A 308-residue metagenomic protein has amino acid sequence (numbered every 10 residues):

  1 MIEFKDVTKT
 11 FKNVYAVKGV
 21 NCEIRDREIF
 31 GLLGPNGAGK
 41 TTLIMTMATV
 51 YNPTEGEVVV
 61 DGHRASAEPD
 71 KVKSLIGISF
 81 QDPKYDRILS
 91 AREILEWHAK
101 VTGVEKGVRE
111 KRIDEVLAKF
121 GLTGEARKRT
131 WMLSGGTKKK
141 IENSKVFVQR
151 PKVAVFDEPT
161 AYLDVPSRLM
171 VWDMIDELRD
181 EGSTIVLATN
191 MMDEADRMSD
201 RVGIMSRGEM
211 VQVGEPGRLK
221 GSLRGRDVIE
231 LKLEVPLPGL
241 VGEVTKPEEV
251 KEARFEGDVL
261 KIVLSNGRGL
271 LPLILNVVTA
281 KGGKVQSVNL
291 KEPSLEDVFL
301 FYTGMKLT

Functional and structural regions predicted by a protein language model:
G56-R64, K71-V72: Conserved ABC transporter NBD signature motif
E96, K100, G107-E125: Conserved ABC ATPase "signature" region
R129-G136: Conserved ABC ATPase signature
N143: Hydrophobic anchor residue at the start of the ABC signature
A154-D157: Catalytic Walker B motif of ABC-type/P-loop ATPase nucleotide-binding domains
M174-K261, S265: ABC transporter nucleotide-binding domain
